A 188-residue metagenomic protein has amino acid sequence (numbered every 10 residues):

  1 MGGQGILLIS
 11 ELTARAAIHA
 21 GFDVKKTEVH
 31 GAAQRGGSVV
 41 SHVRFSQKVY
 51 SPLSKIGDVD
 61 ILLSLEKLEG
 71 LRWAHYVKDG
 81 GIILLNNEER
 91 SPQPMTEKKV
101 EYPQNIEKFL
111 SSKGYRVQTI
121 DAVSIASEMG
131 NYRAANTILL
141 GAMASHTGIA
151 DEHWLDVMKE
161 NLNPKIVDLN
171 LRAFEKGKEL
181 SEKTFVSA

Functional and structural regions predicted by a protein language model:
M1-A188: Active-site cofactor/cluster-binding pocket
